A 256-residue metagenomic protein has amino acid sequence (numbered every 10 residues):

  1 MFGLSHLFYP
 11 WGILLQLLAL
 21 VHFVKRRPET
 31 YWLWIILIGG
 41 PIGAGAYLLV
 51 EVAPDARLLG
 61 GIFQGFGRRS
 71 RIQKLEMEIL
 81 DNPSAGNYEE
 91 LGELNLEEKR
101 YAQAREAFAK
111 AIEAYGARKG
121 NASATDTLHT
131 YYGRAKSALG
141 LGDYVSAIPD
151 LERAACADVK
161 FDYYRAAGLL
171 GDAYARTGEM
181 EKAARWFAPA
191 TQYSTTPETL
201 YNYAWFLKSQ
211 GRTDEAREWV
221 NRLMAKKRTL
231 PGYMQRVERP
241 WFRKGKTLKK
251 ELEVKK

Functional and structural regions predicted by a protein language model:
L75-N82, A114-T127, A155-Y163, T229-M234: Flexible helix-coil transition and linker loops at the boundaries of alpha-helical arrays
E89-E90, A122-G133, Y163-L169, E198-Y203 (+2 more regions): Alpha-solenoid helical repeat scaffolds
E93, K136, D172, W205-F206: Residue-level recognition of tetratricopeptide repeat
K119-Q192: Alpha-helical adaptor scaffolds
S209, R217-K256: Terminal, low-structured helical/coil segments at or just beyond the last alpha-helical repeat
